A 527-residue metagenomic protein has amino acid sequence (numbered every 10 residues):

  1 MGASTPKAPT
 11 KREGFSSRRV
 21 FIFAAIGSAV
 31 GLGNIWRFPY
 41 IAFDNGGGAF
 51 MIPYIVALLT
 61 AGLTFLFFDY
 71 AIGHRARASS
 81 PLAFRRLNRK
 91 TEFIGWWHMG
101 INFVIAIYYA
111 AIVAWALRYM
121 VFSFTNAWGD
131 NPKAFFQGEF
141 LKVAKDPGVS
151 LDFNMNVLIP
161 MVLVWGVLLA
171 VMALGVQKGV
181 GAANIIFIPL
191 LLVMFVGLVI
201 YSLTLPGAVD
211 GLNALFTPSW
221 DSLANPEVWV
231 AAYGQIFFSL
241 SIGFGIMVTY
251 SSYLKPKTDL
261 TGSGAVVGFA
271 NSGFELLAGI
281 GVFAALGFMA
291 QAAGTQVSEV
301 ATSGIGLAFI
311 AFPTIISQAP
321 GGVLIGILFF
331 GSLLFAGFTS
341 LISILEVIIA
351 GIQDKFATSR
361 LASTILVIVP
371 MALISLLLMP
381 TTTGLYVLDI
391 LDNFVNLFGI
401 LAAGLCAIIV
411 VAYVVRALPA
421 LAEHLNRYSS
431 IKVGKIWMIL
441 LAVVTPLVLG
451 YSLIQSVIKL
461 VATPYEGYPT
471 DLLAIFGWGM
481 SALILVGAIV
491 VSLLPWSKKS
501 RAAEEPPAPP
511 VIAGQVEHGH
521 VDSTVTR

Functional and structural regions predicted by a protein language model:
M1-W36, F65-Y70, H74-R86, F93-W96 (+3 more regions): Membrane-interface "cap" regions at the ends of multi-pass membrane proteins
G2-R19, G181, I185-I342, I349-L366 (+1 more regions): Membrane-embedded translocation segments of transport machinery
G2-T10, Y413-K435, T463-E466, T470-R527: Terminal cytosolic tails of multi-pass membrane transporters, especially the segment immediately following the final
P9-E13, I41-N45, S80-W97, I112-A173 (+7 more regions): Inter-helical loop and helix-membrane interface segments of multi-pass membrane transporters/permeases
S17-A57, D210, I246-S251, S263-A265 (+4 more regions): Transmembrane helix-boundary motif of multi-pass solute transporters/channels
I41-N45, A71, R86-L87, F93-A111 (+7 more regions): Membrane-water interface regions at transmembrane-helix termini and the short interhelical loops of multi-pass membrane
F65, Y109-G138, L192-F216, L286-F288 (+4 more regions): Hydrophobic alpha-helical segments and their helix-loop junctions in multi-pass secondary transporters
F356-V369, V395-G477: C-terminal membrane-solvent junction of multi-pass transporters and transport-like membrane proteins
